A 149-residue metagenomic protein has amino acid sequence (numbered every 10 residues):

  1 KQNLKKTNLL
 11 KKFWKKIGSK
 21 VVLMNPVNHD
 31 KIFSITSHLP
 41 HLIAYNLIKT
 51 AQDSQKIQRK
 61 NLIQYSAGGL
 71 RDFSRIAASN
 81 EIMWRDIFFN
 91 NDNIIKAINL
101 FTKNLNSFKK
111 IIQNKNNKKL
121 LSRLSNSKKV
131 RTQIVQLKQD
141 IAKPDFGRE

Functional and structural regions predicted by a protein language model:
K1-R75: Internal alpha-helical scaffold of NAD(P)-dependent oxidoreductase catalytic cores
H38-H41, N126-Q133: Alpha-helical scaffold segments in carbohydrate-active enzymes
A51-S54, N116-K119, Q139-P144: Juxtamembrane/interface motifs at transmembrane-helix termini
R59-S127: Interdomain hinge/lid region at the active-site interface of Rossmann-like NAD(P)-dependent oxidoreductases
T132-E149: Long, positively charged, glycine-interspersed low-complexity recognition regions
